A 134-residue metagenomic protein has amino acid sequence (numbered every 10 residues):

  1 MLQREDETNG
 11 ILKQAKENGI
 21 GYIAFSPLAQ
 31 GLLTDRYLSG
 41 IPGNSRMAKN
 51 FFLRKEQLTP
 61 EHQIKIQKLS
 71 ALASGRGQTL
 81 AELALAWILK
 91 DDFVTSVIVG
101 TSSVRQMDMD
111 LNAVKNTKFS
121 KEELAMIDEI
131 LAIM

Functional and structural regions predicted by a protein language model:
M1-M134: Beta/alpha (TIM)-barrel catalytic core signal, keyed to glycine-rich beta->alpha loops juxtaposed to Asp/Glu that bind
